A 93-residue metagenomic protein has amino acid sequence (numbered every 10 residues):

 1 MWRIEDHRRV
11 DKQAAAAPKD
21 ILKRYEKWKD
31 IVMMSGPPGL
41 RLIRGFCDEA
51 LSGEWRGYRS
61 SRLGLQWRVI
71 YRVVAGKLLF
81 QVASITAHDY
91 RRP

Functional and structural regions predicted by a protein language model:
M1-W67, V73-P93: Basic, Lys/Arg-enriched alpha-helical interface segments
